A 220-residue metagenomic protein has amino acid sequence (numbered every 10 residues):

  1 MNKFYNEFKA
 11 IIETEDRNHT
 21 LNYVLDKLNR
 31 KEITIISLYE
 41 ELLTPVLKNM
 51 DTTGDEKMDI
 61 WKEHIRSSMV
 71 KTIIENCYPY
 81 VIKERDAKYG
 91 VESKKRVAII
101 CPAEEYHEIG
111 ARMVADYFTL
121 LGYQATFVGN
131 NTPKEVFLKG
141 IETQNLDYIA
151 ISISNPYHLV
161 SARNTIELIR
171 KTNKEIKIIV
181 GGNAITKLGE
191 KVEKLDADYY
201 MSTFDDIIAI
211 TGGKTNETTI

Functional and structural regions predicted by a protein language model:
M1-G90: Long amphipathic alpha-helical segments
S93-R96: Phosphate-coordination loops involved in phosphoryl transfer and adenosine-cofactor binding
A98-I100: Conserved beta-strand elements of the Class I
A103, E108, V128-E135, V160: A general structural motif
R112-A125: Short helix-loop-beta junction
Y117-L120, T132-E190: Cofactor-cradling patches in redox/metallo enzymes
A125-T126, I178: Hydrophobic anchor at the start of a short beta-strand that flanks the dinucleotide cofactor-binding loop
A184-I220: Peripheral docking tails and interdomain loops at the edges of cofactor- or intermediate-handling domains
